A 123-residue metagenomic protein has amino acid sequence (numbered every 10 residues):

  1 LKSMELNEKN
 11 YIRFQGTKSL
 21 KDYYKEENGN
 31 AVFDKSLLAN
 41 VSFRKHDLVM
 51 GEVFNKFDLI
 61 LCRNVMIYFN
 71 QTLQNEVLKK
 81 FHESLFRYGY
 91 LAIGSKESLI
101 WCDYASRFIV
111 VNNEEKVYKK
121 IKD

Functional and structural regions predicted by a protein language model:
L1-L59, V65, L73, L99 (+2 more regions): Extended basic-aromatic, gly/pro-enriched interface segments that bind polyanionic ligands
N70: ABC-family nucleotide-binding domains
N75-R87: A short glycine-rich, Lys/Arg-flanked "PGG" loop and its adjoining helix->strand segment in the class I
R87-S95: Conserved beta-strand signature within the Rossmann-like core of class I S-adenosyl-L-methionine
A105-V111: Short secondary-structure junctions
N112-V117: Short hydrophobic/aromatic beta-strand or adjacent loop that forms the aromatic wall/cage of a ligand/substrate-binding
D123: Flexible, glycine-/basic-rich loop-and-beta segments that form/coincide with the SAM-dependent methyltransferase
